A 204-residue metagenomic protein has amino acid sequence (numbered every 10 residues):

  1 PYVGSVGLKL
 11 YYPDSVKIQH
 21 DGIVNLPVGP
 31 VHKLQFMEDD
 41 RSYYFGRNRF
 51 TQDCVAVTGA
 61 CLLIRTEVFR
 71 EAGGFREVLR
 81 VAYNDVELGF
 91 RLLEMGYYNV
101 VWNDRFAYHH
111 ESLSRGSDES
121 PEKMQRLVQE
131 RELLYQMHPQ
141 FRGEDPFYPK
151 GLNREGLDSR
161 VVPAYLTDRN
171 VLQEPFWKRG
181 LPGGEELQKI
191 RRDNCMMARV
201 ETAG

Functional and structural regions predicted by a protein language model:
P1-P30, Y98: Conserved donor NDP-sugar-binding/catalytic core segment of glycosyltransferases
Y12, F106-A107: Conserved beta-strand edge residues that scaffold enzyme active sites
D14-S15, L26-C54, T58, L63 (+2 more regions): C-terminal, non-catalytic tails of nucleotide-sugar-dependent glycosyltransferases
N48-G73, V78-F106: A short, conserved alpha-helix in the catalytic core of glycosyltransferases
H110-L113: Conserved active-site-proximal loop/helix segments of enzymes involved in bacterial cell-wall and related
